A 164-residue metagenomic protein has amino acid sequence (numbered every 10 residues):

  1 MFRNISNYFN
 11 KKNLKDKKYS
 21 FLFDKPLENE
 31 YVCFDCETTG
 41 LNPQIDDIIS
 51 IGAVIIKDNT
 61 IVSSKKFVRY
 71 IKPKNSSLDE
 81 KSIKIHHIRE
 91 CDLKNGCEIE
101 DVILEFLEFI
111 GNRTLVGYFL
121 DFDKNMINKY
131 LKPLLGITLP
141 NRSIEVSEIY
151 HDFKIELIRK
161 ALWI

Functional and structural regions predicted by a protein language model:
N4-P140, I155: Conserved non-catalytic scaffold segment of RNase H-like nuclease domains
I144-I164: Short alpha-helix plus adjacent loop in nuclease-associated cores
